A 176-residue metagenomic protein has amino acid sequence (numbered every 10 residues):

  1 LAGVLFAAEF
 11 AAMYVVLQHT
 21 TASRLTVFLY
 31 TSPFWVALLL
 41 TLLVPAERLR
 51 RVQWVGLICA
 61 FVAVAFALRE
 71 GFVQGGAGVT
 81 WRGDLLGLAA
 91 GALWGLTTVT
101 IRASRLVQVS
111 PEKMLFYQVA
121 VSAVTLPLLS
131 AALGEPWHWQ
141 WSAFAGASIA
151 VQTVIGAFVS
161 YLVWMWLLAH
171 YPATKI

Functional and structural regions predicted by a protein language model:
L1, R48-F61, G83-D84, Q108-Q118: Cytoplasmic-side transmembrane-helix entry/capping segments in multi-pass membrane proteins
L1-H19, L38-L39, A65-F66, L85-T100 (+1 more regions): Hydrophobic alpha-helical transmembrane segments of multi-pass membrane transport proteins, especially secondary
V16, L42-P45, L49, S104 (+2 more regions): Hydrophobic/aromatic residues within transmembrane alpha-helices of multi-pass small-molecule transporters
T20, A46-L49, Q108-V109, H170-P172: Membrane-helix interface residues
R24, V52-G56, W81-L86, F144-I149: Short alpha-helical transmembrane interface motifs in multi-pass membrane proteins
T31, L38-L39, R51-G71, V124: Hydrophobic transmembrane alpha-helices of multi-pass small-molecule transport proteins
V44-P45, A67-Q74, R105, L133-W137: Short helix-capping/hinge motifs at transmembrane helix termini and TM-loop junctions
